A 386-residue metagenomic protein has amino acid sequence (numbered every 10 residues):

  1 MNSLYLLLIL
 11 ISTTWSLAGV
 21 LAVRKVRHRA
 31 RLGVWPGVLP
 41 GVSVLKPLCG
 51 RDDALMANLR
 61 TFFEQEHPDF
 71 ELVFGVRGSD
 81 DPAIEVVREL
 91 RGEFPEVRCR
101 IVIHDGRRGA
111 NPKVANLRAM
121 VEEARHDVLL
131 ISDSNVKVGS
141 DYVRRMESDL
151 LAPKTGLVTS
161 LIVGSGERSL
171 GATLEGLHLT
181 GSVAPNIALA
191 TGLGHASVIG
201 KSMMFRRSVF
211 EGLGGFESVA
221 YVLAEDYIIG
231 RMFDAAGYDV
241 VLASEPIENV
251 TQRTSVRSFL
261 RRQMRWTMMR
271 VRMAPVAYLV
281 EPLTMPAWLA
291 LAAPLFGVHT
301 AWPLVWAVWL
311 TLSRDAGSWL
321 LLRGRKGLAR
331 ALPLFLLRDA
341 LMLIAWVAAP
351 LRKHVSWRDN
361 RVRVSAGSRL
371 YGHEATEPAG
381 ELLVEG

Functional and structural regions predicted by a protein language model:
M1-V38, T173-G176, P185, L189 (+2 more regions): N-terminal membrane-anchoring/stem segments of glycan-assembly enzymes
L7-T14, V20-K25, E281-S356: Membrane-embedded multi-pass helical conduit in multi-pass membrane proteins, especially envelope-biosynthetic
K25, E89-E122, H126, R145-E217 (+4 more regions): Long helical/loop segments within the catalytic core of UDP-sugar-dependent glycosyltransferases, especially the large
P40-S43, E71, I228: Cell-envelope/extracellular polymer assembly enzymes that use nucleotide-activated donors
L59-R108: Acidic donor-binding segment of Leloir-type glycosyltransferases
P82, D127, S132-D149: Acidic donor-binding/catalytic loop of UDP-sugar-dependent glycosyltransferases, especially processive GT2
Y221, Y227-N249: Catalytic donor-sugar/metal-binding loop of nucleotide-sugar-dependent glycosyltransferases
R257-L279: Membrane interfacial helix-start motif at the N-side
